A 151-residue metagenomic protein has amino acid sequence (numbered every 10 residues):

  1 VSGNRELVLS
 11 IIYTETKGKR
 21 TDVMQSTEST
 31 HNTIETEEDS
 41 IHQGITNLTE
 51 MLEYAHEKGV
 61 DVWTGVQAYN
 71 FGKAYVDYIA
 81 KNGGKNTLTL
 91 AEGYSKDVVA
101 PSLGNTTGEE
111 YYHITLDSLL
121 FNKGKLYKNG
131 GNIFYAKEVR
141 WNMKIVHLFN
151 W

Functional and structural regions predicted by a protein language model:
V1-R5: Short, charged helix-capping/linker segments at alpha-helix termini
E6-Y13, E37-H42: An acidic intrinsically disordered interaction segment
S10, Q25, G65-A68: Structural recognition of the beta-strand scaffold that forms the well-ordered cores of secreted hydrolase catalytic
S10-G18, F71-G72: Glycine-rich, acidic and aromatic/proline-enriched surface loops and short helix-turn segments that act as binding
E15-E37, N86: Short, surface-exposed glycine/acidic/tryptophan-bearing loops
N32-H42, T46, E50-W151: Non-catalytic cell-wall polysaccharide-engagement segments
